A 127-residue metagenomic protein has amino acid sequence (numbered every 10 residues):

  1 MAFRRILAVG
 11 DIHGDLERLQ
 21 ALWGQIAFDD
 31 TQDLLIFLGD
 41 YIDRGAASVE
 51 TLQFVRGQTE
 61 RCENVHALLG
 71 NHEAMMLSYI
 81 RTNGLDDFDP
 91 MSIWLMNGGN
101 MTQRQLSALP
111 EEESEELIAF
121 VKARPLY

Functional and structural regions predicted by a protein language model:
M1-F54: N-terminal active-site segment of His-dependent metallophosphoesterases
G45-Y127: Active-site neighborhood of divalent metal-dependent phosphoester bond hydrolases
